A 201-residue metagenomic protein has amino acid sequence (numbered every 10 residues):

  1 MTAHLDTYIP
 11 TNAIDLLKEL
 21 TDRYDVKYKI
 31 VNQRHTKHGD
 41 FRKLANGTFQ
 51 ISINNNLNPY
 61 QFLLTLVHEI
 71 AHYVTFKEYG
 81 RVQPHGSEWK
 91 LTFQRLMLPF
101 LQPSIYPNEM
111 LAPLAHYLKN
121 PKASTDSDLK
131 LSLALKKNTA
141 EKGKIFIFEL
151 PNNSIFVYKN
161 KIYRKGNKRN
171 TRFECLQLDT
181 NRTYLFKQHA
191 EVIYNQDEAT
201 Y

Functional and structural regions predicted by a protein language model:
A3-L44, Q50, G80-Y201: Metalloprotease/metallohydrolase-associated module, dominated by Zn2+-dependent proteases
G47-L66, G80-P84: Short pre-active-site segment immediately N-terminal to the catalytic Zn-binding motif
N56, F76-E78, Q94: Beta-hairpin (beta-strand-turn-beta-strand) motif
T65, E69-Y73, K77: Catalytic glutamate of the conserved HExxH
